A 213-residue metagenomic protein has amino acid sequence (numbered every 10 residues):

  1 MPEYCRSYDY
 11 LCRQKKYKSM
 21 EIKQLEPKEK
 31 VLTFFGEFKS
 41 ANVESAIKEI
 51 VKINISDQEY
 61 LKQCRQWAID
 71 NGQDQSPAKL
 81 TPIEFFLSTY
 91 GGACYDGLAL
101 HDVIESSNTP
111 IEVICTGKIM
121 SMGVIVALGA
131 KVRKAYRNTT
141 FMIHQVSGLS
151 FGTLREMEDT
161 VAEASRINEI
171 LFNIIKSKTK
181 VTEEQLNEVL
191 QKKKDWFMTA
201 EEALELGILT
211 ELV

Functional and structural regions predicted by a protein language model:
P2-V213: Terminal-region recognition feature
